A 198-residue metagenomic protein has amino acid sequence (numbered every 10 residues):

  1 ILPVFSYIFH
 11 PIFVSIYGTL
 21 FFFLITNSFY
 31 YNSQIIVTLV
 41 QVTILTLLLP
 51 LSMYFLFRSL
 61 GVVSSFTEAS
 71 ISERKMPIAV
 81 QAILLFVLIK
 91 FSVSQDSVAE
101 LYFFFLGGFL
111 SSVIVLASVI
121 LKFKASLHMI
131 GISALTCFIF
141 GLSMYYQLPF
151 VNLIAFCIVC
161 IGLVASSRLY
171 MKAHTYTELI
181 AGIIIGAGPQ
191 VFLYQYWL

Functional and structural regions predicted by a protein language model:
I1-L2: Short, Lys/Arg-rich, polar N-terminal cytosolic tail immediately upstream of the first transmembrane signal-anchor
F5-T26: The first (N-terminal) embedded transmembrane alpha-helix
I25-I35, V63-T67, S94-V98, L198: Membrane-interface helix termini and inter-helical loops of multi-pass transporters
N32-L48, I71-S72: Loop-to-helix transition at the N-terminal end of transmembrane alpha-helices
L48-L60: Membrane-water interface of transmembrane alpha-helices
S64-V80: Juxtamembrane helix-capping/reentrant segments at transmembrane boundaries
A79-K90, L110, G131-T136: Core segments of transmembrane alpha-helices that mediate helix-helix packing or line hydrophobic substrate/ligand
L101-L198: Membrane-embedded catalytic cores of phosphoryl/pyrophosphoryl-handling enzymes
